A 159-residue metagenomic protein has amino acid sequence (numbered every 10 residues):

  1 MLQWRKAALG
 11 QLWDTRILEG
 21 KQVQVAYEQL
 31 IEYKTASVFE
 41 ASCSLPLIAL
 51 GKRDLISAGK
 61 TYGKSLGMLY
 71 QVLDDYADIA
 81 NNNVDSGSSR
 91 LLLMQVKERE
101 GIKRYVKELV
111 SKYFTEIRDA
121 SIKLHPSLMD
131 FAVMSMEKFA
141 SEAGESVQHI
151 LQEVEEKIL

Functional and structural regions predicted by a protein language model:
M1-L159: All-alpha prenyltransferase/terpene-synthase fold signal
